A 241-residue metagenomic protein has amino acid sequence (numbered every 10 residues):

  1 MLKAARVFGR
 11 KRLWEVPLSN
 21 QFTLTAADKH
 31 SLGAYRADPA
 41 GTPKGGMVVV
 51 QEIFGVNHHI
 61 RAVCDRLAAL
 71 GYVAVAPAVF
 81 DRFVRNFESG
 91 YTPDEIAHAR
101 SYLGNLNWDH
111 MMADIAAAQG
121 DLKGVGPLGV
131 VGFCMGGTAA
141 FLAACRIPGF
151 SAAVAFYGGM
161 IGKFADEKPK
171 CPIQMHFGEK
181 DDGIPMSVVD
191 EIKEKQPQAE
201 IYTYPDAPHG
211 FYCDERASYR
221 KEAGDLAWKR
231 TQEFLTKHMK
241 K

Functional and structural regions predicted by a protein language model:
L2-K241: N-terminal cap/leader regions of alpha/beta-hydrolase-fold enzymes, predominantly small-molecule hydrolases
